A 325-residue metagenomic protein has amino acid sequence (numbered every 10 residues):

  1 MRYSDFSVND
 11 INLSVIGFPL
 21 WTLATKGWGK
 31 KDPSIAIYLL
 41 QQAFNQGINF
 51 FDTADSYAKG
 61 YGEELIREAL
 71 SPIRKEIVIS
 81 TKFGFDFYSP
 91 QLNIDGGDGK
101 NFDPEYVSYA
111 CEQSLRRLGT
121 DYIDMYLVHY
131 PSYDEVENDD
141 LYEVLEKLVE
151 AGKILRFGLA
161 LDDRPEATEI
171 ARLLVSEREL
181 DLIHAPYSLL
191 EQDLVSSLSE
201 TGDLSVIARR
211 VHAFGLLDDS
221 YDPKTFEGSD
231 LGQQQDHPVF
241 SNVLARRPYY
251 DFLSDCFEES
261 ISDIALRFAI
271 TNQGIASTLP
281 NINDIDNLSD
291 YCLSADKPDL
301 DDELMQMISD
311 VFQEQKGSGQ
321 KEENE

Functional and structural regions predicted by a protein language model:
M1-V78: N-terminal binding-site loop/beta-alpha segment at the start of enzyme catalytic domains that lines or forms
V8-N12, N45, R67-V78, L115-G119 (+3 more regions): Acidic (Asp/Glu)-rich catalytic clusters
F18, F51, I66, I79 (+7 more regions): Conserved, mostly hydrophobic/aromatic
W21-S34, N93-E105, Y130-E135: Active-site mouth loops of central-metabolism enzymes
K30-A43, F102-L118, R164-L173, A265: Short, acidic/polar
E76-Y88: A short, structured active-site edge motif that brings together acidic residues
L115-D134: Active-site groove signature of glycoside hydrolases
P131-G319: Beta/alpha (TIM)-barrel catalytic core signal, keyed to glycine-rich beta->alpha loops juxtaposed to Asp/Glu that bind
